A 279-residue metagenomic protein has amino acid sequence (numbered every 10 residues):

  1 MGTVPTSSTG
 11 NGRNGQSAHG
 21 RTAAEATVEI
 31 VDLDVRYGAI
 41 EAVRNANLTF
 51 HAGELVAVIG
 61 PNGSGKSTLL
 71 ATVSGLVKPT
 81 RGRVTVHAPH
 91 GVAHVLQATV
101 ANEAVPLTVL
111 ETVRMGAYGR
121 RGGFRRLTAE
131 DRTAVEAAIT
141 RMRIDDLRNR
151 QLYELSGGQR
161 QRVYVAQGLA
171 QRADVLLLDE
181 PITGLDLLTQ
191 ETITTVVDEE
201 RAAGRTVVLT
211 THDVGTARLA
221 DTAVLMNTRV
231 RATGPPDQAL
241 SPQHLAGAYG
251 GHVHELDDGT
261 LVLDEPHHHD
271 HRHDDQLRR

Functional and structural regions predicted by a protein language model:
N11-N14, Q238-R279: ABC ATPase nucleotide-binding domains
S74: Helix-to-loop junction immediately C-terminal to a conserved catalytic motif
A129-L147: Conserved ABC ATPase "signature" region
Q151-L155, Q159: Conserved ABC ATPase signature
G168-L169: ABC ATPase C-loop
L176-E180: Catalytic Walker B motif of ABC-type/P-loop ATPase nucleotide-binding domains
A220-P236, L256: H-loop (His-switch) and adjacent beta-strand-loop-beta switch element of ABC-type ATPase nucleotide-binding domains
